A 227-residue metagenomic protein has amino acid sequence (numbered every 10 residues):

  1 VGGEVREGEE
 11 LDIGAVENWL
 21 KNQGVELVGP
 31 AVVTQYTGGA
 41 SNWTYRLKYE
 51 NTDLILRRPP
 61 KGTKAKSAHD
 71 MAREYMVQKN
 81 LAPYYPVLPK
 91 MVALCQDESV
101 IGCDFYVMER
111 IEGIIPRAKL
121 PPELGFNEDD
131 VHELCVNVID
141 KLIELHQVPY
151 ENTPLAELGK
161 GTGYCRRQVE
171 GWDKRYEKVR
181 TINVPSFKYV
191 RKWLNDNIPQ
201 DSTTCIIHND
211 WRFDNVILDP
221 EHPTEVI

Functional and structural regions predicted by a protein language model:
V1-L27: Juxta-kinase regulatory segment immediately upstream of eukaryotic protein kinase catalytic domains
P30-Y189, W193-I206, E221-H222: ATP-binding pocket architecture of kinase catalytic cores
I206-H208, F213: Catalytic-loop of the protein kinase fold
E225-I227: Pre-DFG segment of protein kinase catalytic domains
